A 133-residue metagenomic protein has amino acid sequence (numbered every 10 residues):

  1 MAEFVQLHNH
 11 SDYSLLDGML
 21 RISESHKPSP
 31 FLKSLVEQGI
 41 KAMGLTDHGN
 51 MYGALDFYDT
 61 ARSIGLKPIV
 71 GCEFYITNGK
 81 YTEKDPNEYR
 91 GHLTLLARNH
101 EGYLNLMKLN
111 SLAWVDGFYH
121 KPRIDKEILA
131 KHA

Functional and structural regions predicted by a protein language model:
M1-A133: Phosphodiester-processing cores and adjacent nucleic acid-binding clamps
